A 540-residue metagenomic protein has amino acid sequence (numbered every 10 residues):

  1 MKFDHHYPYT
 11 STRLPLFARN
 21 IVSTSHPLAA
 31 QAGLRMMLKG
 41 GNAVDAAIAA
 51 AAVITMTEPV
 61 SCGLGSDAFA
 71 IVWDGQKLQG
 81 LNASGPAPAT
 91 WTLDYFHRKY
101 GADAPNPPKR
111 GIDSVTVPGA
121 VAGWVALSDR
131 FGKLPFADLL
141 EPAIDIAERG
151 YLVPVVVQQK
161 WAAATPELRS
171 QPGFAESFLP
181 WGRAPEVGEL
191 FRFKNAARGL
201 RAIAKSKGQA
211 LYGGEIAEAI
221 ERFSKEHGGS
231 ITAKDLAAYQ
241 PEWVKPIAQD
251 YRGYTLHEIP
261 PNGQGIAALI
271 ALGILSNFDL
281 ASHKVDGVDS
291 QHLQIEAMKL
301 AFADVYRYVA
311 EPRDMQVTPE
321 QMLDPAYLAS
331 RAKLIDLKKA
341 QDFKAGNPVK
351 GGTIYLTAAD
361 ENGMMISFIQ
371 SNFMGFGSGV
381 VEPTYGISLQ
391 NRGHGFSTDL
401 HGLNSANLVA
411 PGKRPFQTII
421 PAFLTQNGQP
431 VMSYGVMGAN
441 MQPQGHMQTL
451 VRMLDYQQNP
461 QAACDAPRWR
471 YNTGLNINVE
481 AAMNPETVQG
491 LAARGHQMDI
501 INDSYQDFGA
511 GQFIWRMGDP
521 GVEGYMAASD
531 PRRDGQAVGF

Functional and structural regions predicted by a protein language model:
M1-Q31, R35, A43-G213, A217-G263 (+4 more regions): Noncatalytic scaffold domains of N-terminal-nucleophile
M56-W73, K77-N82, S230-T232, M364-M432 (+2 more regions): Active-site rim segments in enzyme catalytic domains, especially the processed small/beta chain of N-terminal
W243, K350-T353, Q417-I419: Short, small/polar residue-rich loop motifs at catalytic or cofactor-binding pockets
H257-G265, T353-T357, S367-V380, V436-P443: Glycine-rich phosphate/pyrophosphate-binding beta-alpha loops
G265-A281, L424-M432, N440-C464: M16/insulysin-pitrilysin zinc metalloprotease superfamily fold
N277-N372, T384-Y385, R392, N502: Internal maturation/activation junctions in enzymes
G412-R414, H446, D455-Q506: Extended C-terminal subregions enriched in glycine
